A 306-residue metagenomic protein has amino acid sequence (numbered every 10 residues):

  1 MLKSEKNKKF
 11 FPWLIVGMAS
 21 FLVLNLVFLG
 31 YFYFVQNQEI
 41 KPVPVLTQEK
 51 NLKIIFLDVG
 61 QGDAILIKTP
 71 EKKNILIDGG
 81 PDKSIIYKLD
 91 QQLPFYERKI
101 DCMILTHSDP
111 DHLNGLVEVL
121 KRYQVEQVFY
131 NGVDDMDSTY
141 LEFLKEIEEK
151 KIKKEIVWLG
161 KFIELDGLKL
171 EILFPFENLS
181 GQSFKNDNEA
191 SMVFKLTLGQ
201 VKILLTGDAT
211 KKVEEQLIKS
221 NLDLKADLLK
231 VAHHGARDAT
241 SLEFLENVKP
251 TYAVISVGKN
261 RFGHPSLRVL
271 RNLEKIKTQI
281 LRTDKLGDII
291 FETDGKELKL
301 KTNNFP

Functional and structural regions predicted by a protein language model:
L2-P306: Non-globular, low-confidence helical/coil segments that flank catalytic cores
